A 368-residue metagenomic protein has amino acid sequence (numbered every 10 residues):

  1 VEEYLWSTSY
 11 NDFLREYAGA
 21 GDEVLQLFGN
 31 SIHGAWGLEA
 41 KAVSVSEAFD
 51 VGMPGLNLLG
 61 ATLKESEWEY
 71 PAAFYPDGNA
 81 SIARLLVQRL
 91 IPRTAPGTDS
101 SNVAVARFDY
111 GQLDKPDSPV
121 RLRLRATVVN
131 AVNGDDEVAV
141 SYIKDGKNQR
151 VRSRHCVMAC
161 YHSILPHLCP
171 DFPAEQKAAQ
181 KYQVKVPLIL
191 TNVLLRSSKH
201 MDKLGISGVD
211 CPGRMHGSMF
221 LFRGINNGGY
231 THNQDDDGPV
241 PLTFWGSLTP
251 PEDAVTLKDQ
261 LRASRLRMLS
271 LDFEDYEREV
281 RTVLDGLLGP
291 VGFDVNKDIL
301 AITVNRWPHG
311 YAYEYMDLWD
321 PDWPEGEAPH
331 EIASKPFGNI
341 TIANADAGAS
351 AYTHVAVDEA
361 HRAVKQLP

Functional and structural regions predicted by a protein language model:
V1-A126, D322: Active-site/ligand-binding neighborhood in enzyme catalytic cores
V1-W6, E67-G78, N148, K181 (+4 more regions): Conserved aromatic-histidine-acidic binding/catalytic patches
E2-N11, E16-G19, G78, I82 (+11 more regions): Conserved beta-strand->loop/alpha-helix structural units within folded catalytic cores of enzymes with alpha/beta
G19-N30, K177-Q180, G289-A301: Short, surface-exposed acidic
G21-D22, S44, Y161, P173 (+2 more regions): Helix N-terminus capping/helix-initiation residues
G60, E65-F74, G134, V184-I189 (+1 more regions): Short N-terminal helix-initiation segments at or just after the protein's N-terminus
P116, V120, L124-D253: Mid-domain catalytic core of redox enzymes that form a hydrophobic substrate pocket/lid adjacent to a catalytic redox
I143, L194, H200-P368: Conserved flavin/dinucleotide-binding core of flavoenzymes
